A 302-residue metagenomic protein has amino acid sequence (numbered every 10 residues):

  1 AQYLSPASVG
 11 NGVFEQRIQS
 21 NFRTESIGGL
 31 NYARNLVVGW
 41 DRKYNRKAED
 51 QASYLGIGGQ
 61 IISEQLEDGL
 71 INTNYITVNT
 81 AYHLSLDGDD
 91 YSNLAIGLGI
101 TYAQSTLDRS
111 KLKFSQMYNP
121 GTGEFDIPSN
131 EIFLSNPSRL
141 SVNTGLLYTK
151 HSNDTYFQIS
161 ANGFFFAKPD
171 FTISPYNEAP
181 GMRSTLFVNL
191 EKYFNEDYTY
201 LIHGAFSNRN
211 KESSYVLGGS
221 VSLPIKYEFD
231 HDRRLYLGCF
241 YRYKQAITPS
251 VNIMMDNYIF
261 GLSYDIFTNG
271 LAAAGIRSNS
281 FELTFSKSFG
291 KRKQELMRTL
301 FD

Functional and structural regions predicted by a protein language model:
A1-D302: Subset of outer-membrane beta-barrel
